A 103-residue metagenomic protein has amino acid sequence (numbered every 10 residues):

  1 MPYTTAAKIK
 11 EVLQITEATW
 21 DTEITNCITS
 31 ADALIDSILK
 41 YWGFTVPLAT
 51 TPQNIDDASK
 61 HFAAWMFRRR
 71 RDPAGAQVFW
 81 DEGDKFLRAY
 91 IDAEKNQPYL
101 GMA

Functional and structural regions predicted by a protein language model:
M1-I55, K85, D92-A103: Conserved short "hinge" loops at termini or chain/domain junctions
T19-D21, H61, P73: A generic structural micro-environment signature that highlights single residues at secondary-structure boundaries
S30-A33, H61-W65, R69: Short, residue-level hotspots on alpha-helical faces of the histone-fold and other alpha-helical interaction modules
A58-H61, W65, A76, G83 (+2 more regions): Small-residue hotspots
F67, R71, L87, I91-E94: Generic hydrophobic/packing signal
R71-Q77: Charged, low-complexity interaction regions
